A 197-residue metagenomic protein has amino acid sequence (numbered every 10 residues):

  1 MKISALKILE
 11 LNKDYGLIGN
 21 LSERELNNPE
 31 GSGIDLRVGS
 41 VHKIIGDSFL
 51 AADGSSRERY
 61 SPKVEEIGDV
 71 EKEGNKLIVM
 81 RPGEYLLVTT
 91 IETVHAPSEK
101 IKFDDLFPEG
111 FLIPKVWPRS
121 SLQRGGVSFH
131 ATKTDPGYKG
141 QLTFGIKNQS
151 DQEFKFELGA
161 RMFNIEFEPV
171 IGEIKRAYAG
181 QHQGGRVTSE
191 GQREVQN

Functional and structural regions predicted by a protein language model:
M1-N197: DUTPase catalytic domain/fold
